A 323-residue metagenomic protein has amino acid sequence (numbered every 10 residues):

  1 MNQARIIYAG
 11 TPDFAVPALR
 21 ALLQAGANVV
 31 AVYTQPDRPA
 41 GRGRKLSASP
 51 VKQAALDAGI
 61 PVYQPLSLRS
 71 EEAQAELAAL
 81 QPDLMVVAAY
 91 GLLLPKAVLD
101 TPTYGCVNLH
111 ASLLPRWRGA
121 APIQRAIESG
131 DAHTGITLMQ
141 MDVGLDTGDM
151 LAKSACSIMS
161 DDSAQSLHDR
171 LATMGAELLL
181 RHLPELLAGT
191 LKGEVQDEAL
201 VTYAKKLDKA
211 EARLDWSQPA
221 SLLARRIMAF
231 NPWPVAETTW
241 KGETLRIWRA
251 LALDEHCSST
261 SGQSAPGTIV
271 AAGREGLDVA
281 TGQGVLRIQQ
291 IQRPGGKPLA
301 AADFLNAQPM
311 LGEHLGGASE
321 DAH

Functional and structural regions predicted by a protein language model:
M1-R42: N-terminal Rossmann-like dinucleotide-binding module
R5-I7, N28-V32, A58-L80, M85-V87 (+1 more regions): Internal alpha/beta domain cores that form substrate/cofactor-binding pockets in large enzymes and binding proteins
V16, K45-A48, S70-Q74, A120: Structural motif corresponding to alpha-helix initiation and N-cap regions
Q35, L84-Y203, A210: Donor/substrate-binding cores of folate-linked one-carbon enzymes
R38-L56: N-terminal beta-loop-helix "entrance" segment that forms/cooperates in small-molecule cofactor or anionic ligand
K205-Q218: Acyl-group handling in specialized metabolite and lipid biosynthesis
S217-H323: An anion-binding loop in the catalytic cleft
